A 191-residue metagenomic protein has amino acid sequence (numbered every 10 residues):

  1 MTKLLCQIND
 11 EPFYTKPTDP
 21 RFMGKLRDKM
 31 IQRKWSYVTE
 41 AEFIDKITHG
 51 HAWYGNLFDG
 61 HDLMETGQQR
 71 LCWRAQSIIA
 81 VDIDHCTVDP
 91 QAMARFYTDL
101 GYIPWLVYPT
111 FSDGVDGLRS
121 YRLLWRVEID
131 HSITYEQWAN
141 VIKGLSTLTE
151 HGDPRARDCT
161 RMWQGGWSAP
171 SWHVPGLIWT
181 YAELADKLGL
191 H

Functional and structural regions predicted by a protein language model:
M1-Y121, W125-N140: Signature for HUH/AEP ssDNA processing cores
L57, S146-T160: Conserved short beta-strand edge segments in small beta-sheet-based binding/regulatory domains
D62-M64, R70, D153-P154, D158 (+1 more regions): Poly-acidic low-complexity segments
G67, Q76, W163-G165, G176-Y181: Functionally constrained cores in energy, signaling, and assembly domains
P90-D99, R126-G152, S171-H191: Helical (often loop-to-helix) elements that flank the catalytic cores of nucleotide-handling enzymes
G114-D116, R155-W172: Short proline/glycine- and acidic-rich turn/helix-capping motifs at secondary-structure junctions
